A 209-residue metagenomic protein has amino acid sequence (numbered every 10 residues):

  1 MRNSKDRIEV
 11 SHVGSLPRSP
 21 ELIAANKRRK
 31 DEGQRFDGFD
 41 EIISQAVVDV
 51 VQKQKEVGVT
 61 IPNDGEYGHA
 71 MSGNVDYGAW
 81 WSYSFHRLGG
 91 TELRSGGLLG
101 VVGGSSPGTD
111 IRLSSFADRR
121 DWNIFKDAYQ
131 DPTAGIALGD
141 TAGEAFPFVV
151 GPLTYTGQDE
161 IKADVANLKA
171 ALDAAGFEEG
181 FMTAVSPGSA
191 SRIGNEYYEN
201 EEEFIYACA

Functional and structural regions predicted by a protein language model:
M1-A209: Domain-level signal for soluble alpha/beta catalytic cores
